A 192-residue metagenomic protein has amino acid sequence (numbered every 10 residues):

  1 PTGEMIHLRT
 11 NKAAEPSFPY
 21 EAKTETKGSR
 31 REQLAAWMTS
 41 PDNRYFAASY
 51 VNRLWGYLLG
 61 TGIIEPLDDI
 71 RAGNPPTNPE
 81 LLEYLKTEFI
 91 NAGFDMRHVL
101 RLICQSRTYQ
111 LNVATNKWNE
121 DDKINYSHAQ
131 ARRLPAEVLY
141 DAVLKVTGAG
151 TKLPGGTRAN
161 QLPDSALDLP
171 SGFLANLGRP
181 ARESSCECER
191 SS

Functional and structural regions predicted by a protein language model:
P1-P76, E83, I90, R97 (+1 more regions): An acidic, gly/pro-interrupted, aromatic-rich
H98-C104: Beta-strand segments within the central parallel beta-sheet cores of soluble alpha/beta enzyme folds
